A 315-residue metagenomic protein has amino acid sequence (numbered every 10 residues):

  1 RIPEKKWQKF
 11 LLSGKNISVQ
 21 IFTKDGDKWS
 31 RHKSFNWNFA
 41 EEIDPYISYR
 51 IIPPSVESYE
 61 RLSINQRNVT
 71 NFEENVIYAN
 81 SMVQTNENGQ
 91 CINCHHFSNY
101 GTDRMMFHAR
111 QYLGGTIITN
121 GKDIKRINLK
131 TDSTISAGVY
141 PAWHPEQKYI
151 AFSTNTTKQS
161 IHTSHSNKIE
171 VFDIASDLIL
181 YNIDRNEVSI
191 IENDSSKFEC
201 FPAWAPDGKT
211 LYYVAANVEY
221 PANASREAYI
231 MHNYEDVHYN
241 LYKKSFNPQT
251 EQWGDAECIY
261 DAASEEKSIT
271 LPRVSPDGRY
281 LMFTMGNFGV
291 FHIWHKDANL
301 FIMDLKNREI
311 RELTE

Functional and structural regions predicted by a protein language model:
R1-K15: Signal that preferentially marks extracellular ectodomain short beta-strand elements of beta-sandwich modules
P3-K6, T70-Q90, T119-A137, I179-F198 (+2 more regions): Multi-bladed beta-propeller domains
P45-R126: Conserved, compact domain cores that house catalytic/ligand-binding motifs in diverse enzymes and effector modules
I47-R61, F152-D173, V214-V237, T284-D297: Short, conserved, GDST-rich strand-edge loop motifs in beta-rich repeat architectures
S63, G115-I117, D177-I179, N240-Y242 (+1 more regions): A short loop-to-beta-strand structural motif that recurs across blades of beta-propeller domains
H96-S98, A142, A203, R273: Conserved beta-strand position repeated across blades of beta-propeller domains
N99-G101, P145-E146, P206-D207, P276-D277: Residue-level detector of Asp-centered blade-edge/turn motifs that repeat once per structural unit in beta-propeller
R104-M105, Q147-I150, L211, L281: Hydrophobic beta-strand positions that form the internal "hydrophobic ladder" of WD40/Gbeta-like beta-propeller blades
